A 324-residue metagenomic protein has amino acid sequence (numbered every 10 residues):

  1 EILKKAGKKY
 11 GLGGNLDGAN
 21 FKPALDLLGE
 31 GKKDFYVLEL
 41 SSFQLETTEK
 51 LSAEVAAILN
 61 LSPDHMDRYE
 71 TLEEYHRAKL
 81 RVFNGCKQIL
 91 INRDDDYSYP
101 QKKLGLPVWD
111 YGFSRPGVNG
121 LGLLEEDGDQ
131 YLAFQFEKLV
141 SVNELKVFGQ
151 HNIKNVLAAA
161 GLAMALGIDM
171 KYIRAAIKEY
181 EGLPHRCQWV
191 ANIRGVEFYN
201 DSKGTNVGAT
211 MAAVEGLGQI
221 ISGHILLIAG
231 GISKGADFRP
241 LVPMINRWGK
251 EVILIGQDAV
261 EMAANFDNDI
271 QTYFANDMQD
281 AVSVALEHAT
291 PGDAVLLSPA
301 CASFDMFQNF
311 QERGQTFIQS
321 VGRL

Functional and structural regions predicted by a protein language model:
E1-K9: A conserved segment at the C-terminal end of the G1
K8-N20: Short beta-strand-centered segment that lines the nucleotide-binding/catalytic pocket of NTP-utilizing
G14-N15, R93, G105-E125, R174-K178 (+2 more regions): Beta-strand->loop->alpha-helix junctions that form or flank phosphate-binding loops in nucleotide-handling enzymes
N15, E39, L59, Y75 (+9 more regions): Residue-level signal for inorganic ion chemistry
E30-G117, L123-E125, V140-V147, D305-F310: Flexible active-site lid/hinge loop adjacent to a nucleotide/diphosphate and Mg2+-phosphate binding pocket
L90-R93, I225-A229, W248-Q257: Short internal beta-strands
S141-G249: Nucleotide phosphate-binding/pyrophosphate-handling subdomain across enzymes that bind or process nucleotide phosphates
R239-D293: C-terminal helical cap/extension that packs against the catalytic core of soluble nucleotide-cofactor enzymes
